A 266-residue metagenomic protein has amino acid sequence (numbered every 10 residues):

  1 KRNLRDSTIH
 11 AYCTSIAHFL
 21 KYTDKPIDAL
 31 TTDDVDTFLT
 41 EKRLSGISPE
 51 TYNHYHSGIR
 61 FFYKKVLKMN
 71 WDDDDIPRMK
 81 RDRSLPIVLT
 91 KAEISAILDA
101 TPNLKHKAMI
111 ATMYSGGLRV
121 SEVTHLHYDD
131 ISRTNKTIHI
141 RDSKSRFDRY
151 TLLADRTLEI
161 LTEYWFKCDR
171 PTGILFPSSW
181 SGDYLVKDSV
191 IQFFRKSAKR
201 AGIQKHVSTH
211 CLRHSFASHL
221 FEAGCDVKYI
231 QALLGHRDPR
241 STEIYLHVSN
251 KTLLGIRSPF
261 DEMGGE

Functional and structural regions predicted by a protein language model:
K1-E266: Conserved catalytic core of the tyrosine transesterase superfamily
